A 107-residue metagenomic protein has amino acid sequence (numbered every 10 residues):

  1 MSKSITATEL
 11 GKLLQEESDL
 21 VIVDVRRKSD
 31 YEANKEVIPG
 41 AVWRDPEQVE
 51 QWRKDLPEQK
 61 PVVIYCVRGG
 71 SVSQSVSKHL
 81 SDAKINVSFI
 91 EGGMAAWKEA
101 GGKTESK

Functional and structural regions predicted by a protein language model:
M1-L20, K28-V63, R68-K107: Rhodanese-like catalytic fold shared by cysteine-dependent sulfurtransferases and DSP/PTP-type phosphatases
V23: Active-site flanking residues adjacent to catalytic metal/cofactor-binding acidic residues
